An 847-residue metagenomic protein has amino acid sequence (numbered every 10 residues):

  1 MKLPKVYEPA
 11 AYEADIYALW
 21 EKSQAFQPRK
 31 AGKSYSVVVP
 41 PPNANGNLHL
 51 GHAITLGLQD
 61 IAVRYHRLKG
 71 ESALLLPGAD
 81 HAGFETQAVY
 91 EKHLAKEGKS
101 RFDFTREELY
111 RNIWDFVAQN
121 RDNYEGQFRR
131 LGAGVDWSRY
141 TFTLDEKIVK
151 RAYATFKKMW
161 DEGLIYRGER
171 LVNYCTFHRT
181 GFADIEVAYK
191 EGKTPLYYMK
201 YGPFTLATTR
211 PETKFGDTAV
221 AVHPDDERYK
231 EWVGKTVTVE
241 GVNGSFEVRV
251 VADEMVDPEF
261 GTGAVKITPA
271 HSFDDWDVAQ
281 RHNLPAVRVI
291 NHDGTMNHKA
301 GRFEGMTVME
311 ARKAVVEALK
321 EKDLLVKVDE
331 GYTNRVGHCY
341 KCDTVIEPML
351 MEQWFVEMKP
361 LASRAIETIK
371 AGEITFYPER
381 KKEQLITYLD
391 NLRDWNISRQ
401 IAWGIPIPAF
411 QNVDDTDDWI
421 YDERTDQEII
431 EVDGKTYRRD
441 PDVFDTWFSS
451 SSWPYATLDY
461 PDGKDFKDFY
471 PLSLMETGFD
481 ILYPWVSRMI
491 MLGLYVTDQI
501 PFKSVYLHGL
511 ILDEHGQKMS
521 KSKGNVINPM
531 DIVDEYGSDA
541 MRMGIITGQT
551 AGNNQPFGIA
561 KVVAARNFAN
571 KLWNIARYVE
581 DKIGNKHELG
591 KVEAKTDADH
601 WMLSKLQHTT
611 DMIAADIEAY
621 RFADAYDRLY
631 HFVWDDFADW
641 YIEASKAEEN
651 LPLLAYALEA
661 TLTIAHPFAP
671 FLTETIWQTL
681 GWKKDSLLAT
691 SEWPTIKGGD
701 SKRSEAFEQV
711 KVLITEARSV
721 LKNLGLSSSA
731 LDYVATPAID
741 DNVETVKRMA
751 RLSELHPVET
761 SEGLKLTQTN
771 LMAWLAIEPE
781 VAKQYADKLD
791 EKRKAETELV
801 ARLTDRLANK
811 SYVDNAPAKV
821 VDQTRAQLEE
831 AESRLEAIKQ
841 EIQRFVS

Functional and structural regions predicted by a protein language model:
M1-N45, G51-T55, T86-E91, Y110-F215 (+6 more regions): Active-site neighborhoods of enzyme catalytic cores
K2-A18, R130, G134-V135, T141 (+9 more regions): NTP-handling and nucleic-acid-processing catalytic cores
R29-Y90, T143, A152, A207-T209 (+7 more regions): N-terminal catalytic cores of NTP/NDP-binding nucleotidyl/phosphoryl-transfer enzymes
D80, T176, A183-A188, Q411 (+5 more regions): Acidic, turn-prone loop/beta-hairpin segments
K190, I267-A270, M309, E347 (+8 more regions): Conserved phosphate-binding loops in nucleotide/dinucleotide-binding enzymes
G337-C342, I511-H515, M519-K595, G681-K684 (+2 more regions): Catalytic adenosine-cofactor/nucleotide-binding cores of aminoacyl-tRNA synthetases and other
V563, L680-S847: C-terminal low-complexity, glycine/proline- and small-hydrophobic-enriched intrinsically disordered tails that act as
N567-E580, D599-H608, Y626-K646, L803 (+1 more regions): Core structural elements
